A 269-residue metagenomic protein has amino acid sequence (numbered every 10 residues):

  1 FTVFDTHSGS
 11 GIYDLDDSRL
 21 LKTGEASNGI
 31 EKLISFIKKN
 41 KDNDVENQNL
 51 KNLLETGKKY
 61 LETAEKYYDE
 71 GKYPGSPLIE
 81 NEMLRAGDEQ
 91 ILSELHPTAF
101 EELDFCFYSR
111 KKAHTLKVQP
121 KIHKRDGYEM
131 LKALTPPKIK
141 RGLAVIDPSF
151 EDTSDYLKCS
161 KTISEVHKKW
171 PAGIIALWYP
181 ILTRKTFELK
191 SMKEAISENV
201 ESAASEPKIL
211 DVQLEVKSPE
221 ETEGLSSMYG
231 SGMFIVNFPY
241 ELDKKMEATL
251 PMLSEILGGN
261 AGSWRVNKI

Functional and structural regions predicted by a protein language model:
F1-I269: Class I S-adenosyl-L-methionine-dependent methyltransferase catalytic core
